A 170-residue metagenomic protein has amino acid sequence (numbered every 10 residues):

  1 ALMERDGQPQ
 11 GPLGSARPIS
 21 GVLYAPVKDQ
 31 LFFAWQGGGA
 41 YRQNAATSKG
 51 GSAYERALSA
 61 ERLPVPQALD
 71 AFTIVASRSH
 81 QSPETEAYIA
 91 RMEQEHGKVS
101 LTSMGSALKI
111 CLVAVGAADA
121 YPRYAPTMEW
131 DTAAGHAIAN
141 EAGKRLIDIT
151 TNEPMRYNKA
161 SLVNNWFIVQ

Functional and structural regions predicted by a protein language model:
A1-N44, K49-G51: DPxDG-like acidic metal-binding loop motif
I19, F72, D119: Conserved acidic residues
A25, A34, I74, V113 (+1 more regions): Residue-level signal for inorganic ion chemistry
V27-K28, G37, Q81, S106-A107 (+2 more regions): A generic "binding-loop/recognition-motif" signal
A40, L63, M155-Y157: Short clusters of hydrophobic/aromatic residues that line enzyme substrate/ligand-binding pockets
S48-E61, M92: Anionic-ligand binding region
S52, E86-E95, T102, L108-Q170: Oxyanion/phosphate-interacting regions
E61-T85, R91, E95-M104: Short loop->beta-strand "edge-of-pocket" segments that line small-molecule binding or catalytic clefts across diverse
